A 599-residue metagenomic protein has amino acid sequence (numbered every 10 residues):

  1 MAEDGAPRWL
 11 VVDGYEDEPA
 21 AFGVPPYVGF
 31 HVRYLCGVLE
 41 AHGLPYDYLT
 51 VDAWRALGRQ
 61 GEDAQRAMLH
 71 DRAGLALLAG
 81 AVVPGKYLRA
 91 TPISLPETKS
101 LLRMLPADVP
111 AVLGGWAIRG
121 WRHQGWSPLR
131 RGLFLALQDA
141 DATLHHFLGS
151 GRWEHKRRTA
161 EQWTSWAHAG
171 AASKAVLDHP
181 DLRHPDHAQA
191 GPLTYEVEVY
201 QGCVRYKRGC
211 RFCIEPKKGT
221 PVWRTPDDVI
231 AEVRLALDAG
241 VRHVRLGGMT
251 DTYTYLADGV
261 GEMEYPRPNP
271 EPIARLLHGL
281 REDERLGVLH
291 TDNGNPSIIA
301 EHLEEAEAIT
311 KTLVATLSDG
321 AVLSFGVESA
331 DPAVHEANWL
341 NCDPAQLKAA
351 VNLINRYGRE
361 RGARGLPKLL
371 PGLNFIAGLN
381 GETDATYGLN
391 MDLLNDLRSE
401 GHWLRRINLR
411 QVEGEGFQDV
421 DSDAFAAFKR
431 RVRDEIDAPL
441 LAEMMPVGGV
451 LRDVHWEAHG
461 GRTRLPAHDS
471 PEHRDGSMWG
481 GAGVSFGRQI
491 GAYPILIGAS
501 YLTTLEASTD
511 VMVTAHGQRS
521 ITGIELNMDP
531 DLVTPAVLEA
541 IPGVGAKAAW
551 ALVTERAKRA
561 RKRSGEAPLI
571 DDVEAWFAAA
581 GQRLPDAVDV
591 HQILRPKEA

Functional and structural regions predicted by a protein language model:
D4, R8-V12, R234-A385: Conserved SAM/AdoMet-binding glycine-rich loop
W9-L10, E16-D17, G149-Y200, G209 (+4 more regions): N-terminal [4Fe-4S]-dependent radical SAM core
P19, G85, I118-H123, R211 (+6 more regions): Flexible glycine/acidic-rich beta-alpha junction loops that bind and position SAM and/or redox cofactors in anaerobic
Y48-G170, P466, P471-E472, G476-S477: Glycine-rich beta-alpha loop elements in corrinoid/cobalamin-binding modules across cobalamin-dependent enzymes
Q189-D228, L235: Canonical Radical SAM [4Fe-4S] cluster-binding loop centered on the CxxxCxxC motif and its immediate flanking residues
A426-D531: Terminal RNA-binding accessory module
M528-A540, T554, S564-A599: C-terminal extensions
G545-A546: Small-residue hinge/turn detector
